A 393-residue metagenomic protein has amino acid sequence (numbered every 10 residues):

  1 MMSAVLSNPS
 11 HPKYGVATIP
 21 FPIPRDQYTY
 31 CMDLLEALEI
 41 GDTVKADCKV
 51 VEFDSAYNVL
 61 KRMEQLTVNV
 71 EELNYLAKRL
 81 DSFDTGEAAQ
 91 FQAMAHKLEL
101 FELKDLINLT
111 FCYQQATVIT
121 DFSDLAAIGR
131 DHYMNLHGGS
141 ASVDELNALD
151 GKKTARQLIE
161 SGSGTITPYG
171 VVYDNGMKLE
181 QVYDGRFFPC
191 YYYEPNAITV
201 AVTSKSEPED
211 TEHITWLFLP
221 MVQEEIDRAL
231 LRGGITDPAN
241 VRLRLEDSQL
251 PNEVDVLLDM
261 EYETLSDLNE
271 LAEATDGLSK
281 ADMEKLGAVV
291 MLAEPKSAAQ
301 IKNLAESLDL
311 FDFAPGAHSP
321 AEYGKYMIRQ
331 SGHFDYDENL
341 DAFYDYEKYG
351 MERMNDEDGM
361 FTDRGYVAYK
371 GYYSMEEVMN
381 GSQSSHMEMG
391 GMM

Functional and structural regions predicted by a protein language model:
M1-Y28, Y192-Q223, E388-M393: Short, extreme N-terminal segment that most often corresponds to the first beta-strand
N8, N175, S204, Y369-G371: Pocket-edge structural micro-motifs
I23-P24, Y193-N196, D358, R364 (+1 more regions): Short, solvent-exposed coil/turn segments at beta-strand boundaries
C31-A148, K152-R156, G170-T199, E212 (+4 more regions): Mixed-charge (acidic/basic) macromolecular-recognition segments
D150, D345, M379-M393: Non-Sec secretion/translocation targeting segments of pathogen effectors
R156-G162, F343, E347, M354-E357 (+1 more regions): Long, compositionally biased intrinsically disordered terminal regions
G350-D356, M360-D363, V367, G371 (+1 more regions): Short, surface-exposed polybasic-aromatic patches that bind anionic ligands, especially phosphate groups
